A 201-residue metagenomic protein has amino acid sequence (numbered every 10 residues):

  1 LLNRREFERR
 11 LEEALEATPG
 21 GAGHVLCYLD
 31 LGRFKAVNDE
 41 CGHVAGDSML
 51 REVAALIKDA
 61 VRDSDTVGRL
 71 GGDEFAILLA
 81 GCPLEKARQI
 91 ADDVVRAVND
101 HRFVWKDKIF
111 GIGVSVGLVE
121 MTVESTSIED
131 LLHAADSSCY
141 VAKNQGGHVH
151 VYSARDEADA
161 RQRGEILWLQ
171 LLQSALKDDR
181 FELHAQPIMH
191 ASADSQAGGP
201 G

Functional and structural regions predicted by a protein language model:
L1-V25, G32-R62, G68-G72, A76-A80 (+3 more regions): Conserved long alpha-helical elements within nucleotide-processing catalytic cores of c-di-GMP signaling and class III
R10, G164-G201: Active-site core of bacterial EAL-family cyclic-dinucleotide phosphodiesterase domains
H24, I112-V114, G147, D179-F181 (+1 more regions): Change "...and in nucleic-acid phosphodiester-cleaving endonucleases..." to "...and in nucleic-acid processing enzymes
L26-Y28, V151: Core hydrophobic beta-sheet residues of small sensory/regulatory alpha/beta domains, primarily PAS-family
L31, C82, F103, M121 (+1 more regions): Hydrophobic pocket-lining residues within nucleotide cofactor-binding pockets
V67, D93-A97, V104, K108 (+4 more regions): Cyclic nucleotide signaling catalytic output domains
F75, V114-L118, G201: A structural signal for short, well-ordered beta-strand segments
